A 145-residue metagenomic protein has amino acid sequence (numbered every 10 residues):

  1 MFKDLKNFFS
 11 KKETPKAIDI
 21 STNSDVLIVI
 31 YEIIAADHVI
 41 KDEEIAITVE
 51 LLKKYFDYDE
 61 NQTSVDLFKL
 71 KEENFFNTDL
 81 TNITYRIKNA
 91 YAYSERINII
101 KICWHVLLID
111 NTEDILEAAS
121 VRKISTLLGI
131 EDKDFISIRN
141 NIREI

Functional and structural regions predicted by a protein language model:
M1-A35, V39-I145: Small-residue-enriched hydrophobic alpha-helices in membranes
